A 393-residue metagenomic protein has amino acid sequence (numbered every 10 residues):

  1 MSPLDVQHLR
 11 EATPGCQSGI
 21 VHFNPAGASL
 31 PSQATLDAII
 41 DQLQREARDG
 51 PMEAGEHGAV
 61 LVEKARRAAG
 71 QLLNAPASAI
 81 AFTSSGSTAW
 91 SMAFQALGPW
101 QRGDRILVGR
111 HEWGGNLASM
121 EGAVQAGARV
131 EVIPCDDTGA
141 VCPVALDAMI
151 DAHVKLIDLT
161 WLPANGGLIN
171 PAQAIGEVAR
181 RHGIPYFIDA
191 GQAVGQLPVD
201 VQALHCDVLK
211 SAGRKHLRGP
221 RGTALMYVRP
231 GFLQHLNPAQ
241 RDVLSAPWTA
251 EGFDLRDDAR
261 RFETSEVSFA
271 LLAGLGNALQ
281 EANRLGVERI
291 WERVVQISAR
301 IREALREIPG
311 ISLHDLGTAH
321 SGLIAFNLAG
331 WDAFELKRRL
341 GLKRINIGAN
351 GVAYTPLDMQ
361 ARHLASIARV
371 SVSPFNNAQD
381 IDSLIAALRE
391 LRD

Functional and structural regions predicted by a protein language model:
M1-D393: Pyridoxal 5′-phosphate
